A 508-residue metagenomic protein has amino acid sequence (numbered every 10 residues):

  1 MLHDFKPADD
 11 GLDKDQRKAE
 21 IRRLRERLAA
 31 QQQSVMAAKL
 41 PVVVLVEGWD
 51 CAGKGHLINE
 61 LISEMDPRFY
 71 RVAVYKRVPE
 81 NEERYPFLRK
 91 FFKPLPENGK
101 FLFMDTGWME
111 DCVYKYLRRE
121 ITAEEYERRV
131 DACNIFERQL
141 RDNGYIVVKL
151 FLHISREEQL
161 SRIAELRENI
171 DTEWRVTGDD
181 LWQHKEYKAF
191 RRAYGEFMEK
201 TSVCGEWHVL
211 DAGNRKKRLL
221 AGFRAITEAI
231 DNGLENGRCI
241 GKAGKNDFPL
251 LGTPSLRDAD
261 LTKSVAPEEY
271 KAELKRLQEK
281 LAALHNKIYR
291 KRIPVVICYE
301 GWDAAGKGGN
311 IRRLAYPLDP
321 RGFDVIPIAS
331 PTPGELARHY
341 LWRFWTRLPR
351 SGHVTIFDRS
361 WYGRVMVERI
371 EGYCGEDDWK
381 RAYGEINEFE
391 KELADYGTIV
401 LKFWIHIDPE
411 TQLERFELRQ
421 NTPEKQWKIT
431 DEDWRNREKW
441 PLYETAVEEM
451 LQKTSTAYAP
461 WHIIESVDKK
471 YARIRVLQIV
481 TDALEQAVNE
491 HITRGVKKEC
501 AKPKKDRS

Functional and structural regions predicted by a protein language model:
M1-S508: Glycine-rich phosphate-binding loop of ATP-dependent small-molecule kinases
